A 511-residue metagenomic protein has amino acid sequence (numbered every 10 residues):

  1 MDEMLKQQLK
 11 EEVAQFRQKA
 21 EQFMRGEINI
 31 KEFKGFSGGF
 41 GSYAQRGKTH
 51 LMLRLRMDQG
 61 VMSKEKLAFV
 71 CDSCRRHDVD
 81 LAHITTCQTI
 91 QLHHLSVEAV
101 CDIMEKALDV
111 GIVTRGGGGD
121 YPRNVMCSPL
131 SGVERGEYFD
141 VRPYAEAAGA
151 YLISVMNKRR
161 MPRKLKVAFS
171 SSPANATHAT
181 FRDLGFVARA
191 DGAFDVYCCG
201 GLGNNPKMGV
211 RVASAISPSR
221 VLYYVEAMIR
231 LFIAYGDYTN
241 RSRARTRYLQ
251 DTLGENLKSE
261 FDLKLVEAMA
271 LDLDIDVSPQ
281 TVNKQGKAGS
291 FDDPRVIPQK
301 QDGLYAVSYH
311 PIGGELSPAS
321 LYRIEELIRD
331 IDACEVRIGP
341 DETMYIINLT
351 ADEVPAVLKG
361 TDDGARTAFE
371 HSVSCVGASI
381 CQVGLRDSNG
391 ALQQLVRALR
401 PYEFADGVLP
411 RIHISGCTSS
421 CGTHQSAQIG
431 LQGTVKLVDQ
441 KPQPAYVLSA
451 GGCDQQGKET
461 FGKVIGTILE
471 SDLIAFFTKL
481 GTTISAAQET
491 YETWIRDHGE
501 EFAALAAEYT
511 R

Functional and structural regions predicted by a protein language model:
M1-F69, N175, F186, A288-G303: N-terminal basic/disordered segments at the start of proteins
E3, M161-S259, A427-E489: Mobile "lid/hinge" segments at catalytic clefts and subdomain interfaces of large enzymes
E21-I28, H50-A193, Y223, Y309-K441: Small-residue-enriched alpha-helical segments and adjacent helix-cap loops that form tight helix-helix packing
G35-S42, A68-V79, C198, R230-F232 (+2 more regions): Short amphipathic beta-strand starts and helix->beta connectors
G41-G47, D78-I84, A234-T239, R295-Q301 (+2 more regions): Short, flexible, solvent-exposed loop/turn segments with mixed acidic/basic and small polar residues
D80-I84, V155-P162, I233-L249, E267-K284 (+4 more regions): Flexible, glycine/charged-enriched surface loops at secondary-structure junctions
H94, E98-A99, K106-G111, I233-V296 (+2 more regions): Terminal amphipathic helices with adjacent charged low-complexity linkers/tails
P298-Y305, I312-I338, F477-A486, Y491 (+1 more regions): Long hydrophobic segments that form regular secondary structure
